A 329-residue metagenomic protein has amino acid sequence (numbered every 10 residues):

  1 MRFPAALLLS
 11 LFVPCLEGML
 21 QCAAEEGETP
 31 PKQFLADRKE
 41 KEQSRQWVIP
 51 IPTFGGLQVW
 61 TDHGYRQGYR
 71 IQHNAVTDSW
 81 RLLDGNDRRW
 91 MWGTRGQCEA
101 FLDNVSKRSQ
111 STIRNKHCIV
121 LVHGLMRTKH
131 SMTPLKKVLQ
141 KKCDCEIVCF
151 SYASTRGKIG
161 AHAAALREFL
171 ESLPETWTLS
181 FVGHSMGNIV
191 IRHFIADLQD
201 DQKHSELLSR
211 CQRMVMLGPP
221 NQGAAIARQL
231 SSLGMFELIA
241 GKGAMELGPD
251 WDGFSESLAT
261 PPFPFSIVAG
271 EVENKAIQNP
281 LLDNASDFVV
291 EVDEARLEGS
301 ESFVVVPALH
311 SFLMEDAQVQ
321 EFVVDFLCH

Functional and structural regions predicted by a protein language model:
R2, L16-L121, T128-T133, K137-V148 (+1 more regions): Flexible, membrane-associating and regulatory peripheral segments of lipid-active enzymes
A6-E17: Bacterial N-terminal signal peptides
L121-L125, E146-P262: Serine-dependent carboxylesterase/thioesterase catalytic core of lipase-like alpha/beta-hydrolase/SGNH enzymes
T128, R156, G223, N274 (+1 more regions): Flexible, glycine-rich phosphate/dinucleotide-binding loops and adjacent beta-alpha linkers at cofactor/substrate
S131-M132, A161-H162, L281, V319: Residues at alpha-helix caps and immediate loop-helix transition turns in enzyme cores, especially N- and C-cap
K136-L139, D197-D200, S231-G234, N284-S286 (+1 more regions): Glycine-rich, phosphate-binding/catalytic loops in enzymes
C143, R210, E298-G299: Short, structured coil segments at secondary-structure junctions
T260-H329: C-terminal catalytic-base region of ester-bond hydrolases, centering on the histidine of the charge-relay
